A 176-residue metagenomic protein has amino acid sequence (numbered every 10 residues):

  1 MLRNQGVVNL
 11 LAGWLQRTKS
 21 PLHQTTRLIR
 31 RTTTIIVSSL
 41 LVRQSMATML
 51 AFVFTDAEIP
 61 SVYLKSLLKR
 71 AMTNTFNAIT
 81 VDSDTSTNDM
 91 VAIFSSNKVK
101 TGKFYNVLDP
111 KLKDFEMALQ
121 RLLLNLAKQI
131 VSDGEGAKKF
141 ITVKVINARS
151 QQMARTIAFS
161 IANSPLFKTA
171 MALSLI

Functional and structural regions predicted by a protein language model:
M1-I176: A structural signal for small-residue-enriched, beta-sheet-centric alpha/beta enzyme cores and oligomeric scaffold folds
